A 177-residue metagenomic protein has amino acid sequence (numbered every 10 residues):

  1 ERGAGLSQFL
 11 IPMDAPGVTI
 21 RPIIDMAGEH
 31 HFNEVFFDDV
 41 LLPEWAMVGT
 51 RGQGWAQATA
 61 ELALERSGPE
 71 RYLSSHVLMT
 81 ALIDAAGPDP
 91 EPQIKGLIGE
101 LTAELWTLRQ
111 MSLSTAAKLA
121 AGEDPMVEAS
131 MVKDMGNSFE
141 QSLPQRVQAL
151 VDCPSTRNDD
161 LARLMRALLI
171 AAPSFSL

Functional and structural regions predicted by a protein language model:
E1-D84: FAD-binding core of flavoproteins
A63-L177: Alpha-helical interface subdomain recognition
